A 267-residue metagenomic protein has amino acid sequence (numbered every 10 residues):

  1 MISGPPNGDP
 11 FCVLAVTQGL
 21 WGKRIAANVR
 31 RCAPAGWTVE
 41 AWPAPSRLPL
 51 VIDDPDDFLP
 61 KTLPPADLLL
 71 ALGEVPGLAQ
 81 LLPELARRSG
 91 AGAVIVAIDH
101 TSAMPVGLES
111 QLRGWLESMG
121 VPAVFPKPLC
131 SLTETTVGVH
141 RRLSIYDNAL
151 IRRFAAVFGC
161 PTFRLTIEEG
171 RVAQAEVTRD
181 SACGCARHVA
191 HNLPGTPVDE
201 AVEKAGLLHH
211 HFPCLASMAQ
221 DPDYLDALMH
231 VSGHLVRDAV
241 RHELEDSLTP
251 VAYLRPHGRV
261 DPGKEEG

Functional and structural regions predicted by a protein language model:
M1, C130-E134, C214: Intrinsic structural disorder
I2-P10, A182-C183: Residues forming the flavin
V13-L14, W21-R87, G92-L108, A155-T162 (+1 more regions): Active-site- and interface-proximal helix/loop "cap" or "latch" segments in soluble metabolic and energy-transducing
S102-F125: Rossmann-fold NAD(P)-binding glycine/threonine-rich loop
E117-P122, E168-R171, T196: Secondary-structure boundary elements
V124-K127, T166, Q174-E176: Short, conserved beta-strand edge motifs with alternating hydrophobic and charged residues
L129-E168: Structured beta-strand/loop patches that form or line metal/cofactor-binding pockets in enzymes
